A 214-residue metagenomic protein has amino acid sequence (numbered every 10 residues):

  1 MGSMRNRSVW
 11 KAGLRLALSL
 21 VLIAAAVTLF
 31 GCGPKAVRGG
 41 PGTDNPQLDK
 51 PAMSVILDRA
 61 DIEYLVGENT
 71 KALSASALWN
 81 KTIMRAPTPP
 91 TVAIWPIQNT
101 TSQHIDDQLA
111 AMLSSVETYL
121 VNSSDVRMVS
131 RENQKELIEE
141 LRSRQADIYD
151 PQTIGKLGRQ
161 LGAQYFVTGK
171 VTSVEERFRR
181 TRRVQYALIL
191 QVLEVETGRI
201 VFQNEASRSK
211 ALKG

Functional and structural regions predicted by a protein language model:
M1-A12: N-terminal secretory signal peptides that target proteins for export/translocation
A17-T28: Bacterial N-terminal signal peptides
A26-A52, G214: Bacterial Sec signal peptide processing site at the extreme N-terminus
G33-P41, Y165-L212: Amphipathic beta-strand/beta-sheet edge segments enriched in Tyr/Trp
T43-L57, P90-T101: Acidic/histidine-rich, surface-exposed loop or edge segments in extracytoplasmic proteins
D61-Y64, E68, A111, S115 (+1 more regions): Extracytoplasmic/secreted proteins, especially bacterial periplasmic and envelope-associated proteins
E68-Q98, S102-D147, T197-Q203: N-terminal segment of the mature soluble domain
T82, M128-F178: Short, solvent-exposed, polar/charged sequence segments at loop or secondary-structure edges
